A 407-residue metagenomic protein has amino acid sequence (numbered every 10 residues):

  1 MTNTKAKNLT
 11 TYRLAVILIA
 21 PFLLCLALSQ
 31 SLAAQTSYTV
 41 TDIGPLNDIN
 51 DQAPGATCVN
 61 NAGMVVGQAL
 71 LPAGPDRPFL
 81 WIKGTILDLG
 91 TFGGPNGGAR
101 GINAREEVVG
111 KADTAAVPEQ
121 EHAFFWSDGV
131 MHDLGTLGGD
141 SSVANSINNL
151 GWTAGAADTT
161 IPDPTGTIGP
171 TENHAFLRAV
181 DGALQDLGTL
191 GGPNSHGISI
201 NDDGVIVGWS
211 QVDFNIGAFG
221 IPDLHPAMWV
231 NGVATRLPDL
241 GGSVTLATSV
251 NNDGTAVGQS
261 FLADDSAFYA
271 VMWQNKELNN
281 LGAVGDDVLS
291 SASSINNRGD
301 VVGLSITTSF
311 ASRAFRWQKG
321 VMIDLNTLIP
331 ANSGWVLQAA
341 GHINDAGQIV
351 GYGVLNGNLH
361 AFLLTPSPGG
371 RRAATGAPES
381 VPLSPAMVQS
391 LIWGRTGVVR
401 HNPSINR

Functional and structural regions predicted by a protein language model:
T2-N3, T10-R407: Residue-level hotspots at or immediately adjacent to binding/recognition sites across diverse folds
